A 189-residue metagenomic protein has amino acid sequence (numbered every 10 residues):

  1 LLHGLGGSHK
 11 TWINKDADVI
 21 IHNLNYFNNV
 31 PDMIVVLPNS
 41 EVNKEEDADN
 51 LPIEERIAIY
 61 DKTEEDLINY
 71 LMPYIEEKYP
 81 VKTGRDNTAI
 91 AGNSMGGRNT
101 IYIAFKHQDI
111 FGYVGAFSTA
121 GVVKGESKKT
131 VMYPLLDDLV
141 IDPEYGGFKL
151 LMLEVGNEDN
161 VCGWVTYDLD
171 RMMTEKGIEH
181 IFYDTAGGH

Functional and structural regions predicted by a protein language model:
L1-H189: Non-catalytic cap/lid and distal C-terminal segments of serine-dependent acyl enzymes
